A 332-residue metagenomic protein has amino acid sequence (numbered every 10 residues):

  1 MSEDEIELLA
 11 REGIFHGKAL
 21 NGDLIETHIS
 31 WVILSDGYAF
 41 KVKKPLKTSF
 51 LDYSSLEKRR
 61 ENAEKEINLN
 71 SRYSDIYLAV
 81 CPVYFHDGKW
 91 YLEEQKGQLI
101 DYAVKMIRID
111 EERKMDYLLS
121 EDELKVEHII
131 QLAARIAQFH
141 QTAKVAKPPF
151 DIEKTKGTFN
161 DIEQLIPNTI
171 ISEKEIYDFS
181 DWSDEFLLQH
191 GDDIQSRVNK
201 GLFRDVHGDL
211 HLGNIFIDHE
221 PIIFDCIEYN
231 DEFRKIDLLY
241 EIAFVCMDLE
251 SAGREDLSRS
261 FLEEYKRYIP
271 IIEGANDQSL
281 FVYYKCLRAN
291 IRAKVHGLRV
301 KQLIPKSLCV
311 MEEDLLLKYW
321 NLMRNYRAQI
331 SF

Functional and structural regions predicted by a protein language model:
D4-N199, D205-H207, L212-I291: Conserved ATP-binding subdomain of kinase catalytic cores across diverse folds
K294-F332: ATP/Mg2+ or Mg2+-diphosphate-binding catalytic cores that bind nucleotide phosphates or diphosphates via glycine-rich
